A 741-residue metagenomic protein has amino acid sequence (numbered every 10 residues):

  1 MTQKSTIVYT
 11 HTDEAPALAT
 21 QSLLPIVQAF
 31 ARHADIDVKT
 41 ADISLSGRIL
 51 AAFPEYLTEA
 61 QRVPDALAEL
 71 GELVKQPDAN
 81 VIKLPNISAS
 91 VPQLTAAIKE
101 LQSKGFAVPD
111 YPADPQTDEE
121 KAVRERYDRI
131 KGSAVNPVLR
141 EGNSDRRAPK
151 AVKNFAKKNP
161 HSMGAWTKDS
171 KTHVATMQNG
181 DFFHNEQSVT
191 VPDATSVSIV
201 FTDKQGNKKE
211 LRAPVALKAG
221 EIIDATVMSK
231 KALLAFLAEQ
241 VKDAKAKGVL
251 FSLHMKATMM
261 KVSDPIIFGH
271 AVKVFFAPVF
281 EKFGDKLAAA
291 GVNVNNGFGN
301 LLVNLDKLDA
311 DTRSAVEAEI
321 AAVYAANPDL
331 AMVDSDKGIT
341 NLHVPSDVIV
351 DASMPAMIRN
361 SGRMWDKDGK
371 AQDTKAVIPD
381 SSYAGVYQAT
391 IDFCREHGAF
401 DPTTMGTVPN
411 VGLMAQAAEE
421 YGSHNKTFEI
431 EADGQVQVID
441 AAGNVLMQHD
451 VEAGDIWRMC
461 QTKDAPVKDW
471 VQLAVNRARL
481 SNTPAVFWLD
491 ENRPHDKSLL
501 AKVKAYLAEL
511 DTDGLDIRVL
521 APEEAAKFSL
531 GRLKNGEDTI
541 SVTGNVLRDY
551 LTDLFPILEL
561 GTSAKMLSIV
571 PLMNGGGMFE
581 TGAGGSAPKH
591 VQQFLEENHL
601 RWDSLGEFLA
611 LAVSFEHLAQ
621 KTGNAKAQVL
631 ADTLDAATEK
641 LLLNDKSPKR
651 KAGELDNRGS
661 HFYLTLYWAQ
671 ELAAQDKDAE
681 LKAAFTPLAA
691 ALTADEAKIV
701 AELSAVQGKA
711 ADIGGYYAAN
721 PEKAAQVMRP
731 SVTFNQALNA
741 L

Functional and structural regions predicted by a protein language model:
T2-G269, P278-K502, Y506, L510-F528 (+3 more regions): Extended, well-ordered protein cores
N644-G659, P687, K709-I713, F734 (+1 more regions): Terminal, compositionally biased segments used for targeting/anchoring and flexible tails
A673-D676: Ligand-binding pocket scaffold of soluble enzyme catalytic domains
D678-L681, A705: Membrane-interacting alpha-helical segments
K682-A690: Short, charged, amphipathic alpha-helical segments
V700-Y717: A glycine-biased, small/acidic residue-tolerant capping/turn segment at secondary-structure junctions
A719-L741: C-terminal accessory extensions/subdomains outside the catalytic/core fold
